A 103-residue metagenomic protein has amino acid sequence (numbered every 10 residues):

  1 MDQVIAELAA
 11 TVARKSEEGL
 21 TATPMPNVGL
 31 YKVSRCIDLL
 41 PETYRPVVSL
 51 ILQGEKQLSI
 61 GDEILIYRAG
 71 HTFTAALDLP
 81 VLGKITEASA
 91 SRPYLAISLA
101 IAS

Functional and structural regions predicted by a protein language model:
M1-E18: Cyclic nucleotide-binding regulatory module and flanking cytosolic helices
L20-S103: N-terminal regulatory/effector-sensing and dimerization cores that precede helix-turn-helix DNA-binding domains
